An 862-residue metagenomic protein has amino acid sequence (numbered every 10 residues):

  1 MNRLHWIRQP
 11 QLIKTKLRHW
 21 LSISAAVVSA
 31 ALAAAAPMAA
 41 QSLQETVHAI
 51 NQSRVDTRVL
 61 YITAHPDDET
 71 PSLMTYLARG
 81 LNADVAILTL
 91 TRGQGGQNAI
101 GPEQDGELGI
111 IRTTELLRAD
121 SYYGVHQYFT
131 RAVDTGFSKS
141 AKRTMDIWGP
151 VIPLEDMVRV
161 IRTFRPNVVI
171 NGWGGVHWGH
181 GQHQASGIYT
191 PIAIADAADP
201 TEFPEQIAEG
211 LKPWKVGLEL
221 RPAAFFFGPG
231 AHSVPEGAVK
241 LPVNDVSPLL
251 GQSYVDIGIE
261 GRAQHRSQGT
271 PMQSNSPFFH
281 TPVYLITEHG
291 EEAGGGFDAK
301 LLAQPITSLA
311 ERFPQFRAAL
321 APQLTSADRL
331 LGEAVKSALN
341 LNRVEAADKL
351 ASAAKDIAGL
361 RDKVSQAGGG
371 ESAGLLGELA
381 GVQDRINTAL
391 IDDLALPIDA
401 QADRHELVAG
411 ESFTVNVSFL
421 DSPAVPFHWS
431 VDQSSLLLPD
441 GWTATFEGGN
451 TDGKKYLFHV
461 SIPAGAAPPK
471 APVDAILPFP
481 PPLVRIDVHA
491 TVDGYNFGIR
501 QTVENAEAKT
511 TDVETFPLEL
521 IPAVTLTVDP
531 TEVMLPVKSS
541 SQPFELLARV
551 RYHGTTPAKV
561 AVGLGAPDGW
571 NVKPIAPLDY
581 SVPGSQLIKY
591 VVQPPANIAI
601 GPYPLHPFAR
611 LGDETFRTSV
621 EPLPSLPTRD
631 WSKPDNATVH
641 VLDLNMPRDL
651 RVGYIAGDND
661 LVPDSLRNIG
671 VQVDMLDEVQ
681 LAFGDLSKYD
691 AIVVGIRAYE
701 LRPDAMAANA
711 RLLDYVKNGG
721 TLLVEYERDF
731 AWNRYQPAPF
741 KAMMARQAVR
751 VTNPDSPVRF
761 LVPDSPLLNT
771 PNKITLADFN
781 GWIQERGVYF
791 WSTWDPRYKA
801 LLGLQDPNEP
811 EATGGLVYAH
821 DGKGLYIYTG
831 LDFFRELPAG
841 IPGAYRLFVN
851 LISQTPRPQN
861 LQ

Functional and structural regions predicted by a protein language model:
M1-R18: N-terminal secretory signal peptides that target proteins for export/translocation
K16, S22-A35: Bacterial N-terminal signal peptides
M38-P204, F225-F226: Active-site beta-strand->loop->alpha-helix modules in alpha/beta enzyme cores, enriched in Gly/His/Asp(Glu)
E45, D196-I391, P397: The feature marks non-catalytic terminal segments
D399-R648: Long beta-sheet-rich domains in secretory-pathway and surface-associated proteins
T615-G695, Y726-E727, R835-L837, S853-Q862: Aromatic-Pro/Gly-enriched surface loop or interdomain linker that acts as a lid/target-recognition segment
R697-N780: A glycine-rich, often tryptophan-bearing local segment used as a flexible ligand/cofactor-contacting loop or short
A742, R746-G840, Q859-N860: Catalytic beta-strand/loop cores that center a nucleophilic Ser/Cys/Thr and support acyl-enzyme chemistry
